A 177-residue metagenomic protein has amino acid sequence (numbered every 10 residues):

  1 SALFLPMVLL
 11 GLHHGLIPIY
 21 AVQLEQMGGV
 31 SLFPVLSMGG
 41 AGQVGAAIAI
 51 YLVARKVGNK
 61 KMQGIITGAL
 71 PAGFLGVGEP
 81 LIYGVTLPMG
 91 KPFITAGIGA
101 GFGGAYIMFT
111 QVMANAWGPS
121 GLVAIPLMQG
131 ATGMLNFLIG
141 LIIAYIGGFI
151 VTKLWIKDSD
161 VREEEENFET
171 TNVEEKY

Functional and structural regions predicted by a protein language model:
S1-A2, G64: Alpha-helical transmembrane segments of multi-pass membrane proteins
A2-H13, M27-V30, A72-L75, I107: Transmembrane alpha-helix interface/packing and boundary motifs in multi-pass membrane proteins, characterized by
L3-G15, K56-K60, P88-I94: Membrane-helix interface "capping/anchor" motifs
L3-M7, M38, P71, L138-I142: Hydrophobic alpha-helical transmembrane segments of multi-pass membrane proteins
P18-F74, G78, V85-M89: Membrane-embedded helical hairpins/re-entrant loop segments and their flanking transmembrane helices within multi-pass
I19-Q23, I50, V57, G68 (+1 more regions): Transmembrane alpha-helical segments and their short flanking loops that form helix-hairpins/helix-helix interfaces
